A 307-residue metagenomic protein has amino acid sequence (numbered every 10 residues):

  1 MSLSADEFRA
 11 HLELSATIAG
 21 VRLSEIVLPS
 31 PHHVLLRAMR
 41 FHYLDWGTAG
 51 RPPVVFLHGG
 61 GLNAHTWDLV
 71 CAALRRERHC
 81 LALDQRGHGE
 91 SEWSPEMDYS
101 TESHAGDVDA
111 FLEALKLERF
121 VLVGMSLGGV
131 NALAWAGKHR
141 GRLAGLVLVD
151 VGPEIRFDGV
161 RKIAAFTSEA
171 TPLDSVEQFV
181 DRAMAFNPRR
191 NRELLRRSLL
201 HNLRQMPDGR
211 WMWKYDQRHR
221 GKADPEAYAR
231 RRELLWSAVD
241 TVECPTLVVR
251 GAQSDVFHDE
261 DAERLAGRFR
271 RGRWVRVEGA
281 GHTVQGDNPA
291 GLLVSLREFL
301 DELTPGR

Functional and structural regions predicted by a protein language model:
M1-V54, R76-R78, L117-E118, R297-R307: Alpha/beta-hydrolase fold catalytic core
S2, D6, E154-Y215: Helix-rich cap/lid subdomain of alpha/beta-hydrolase
L44-W46, D68-R75, L81-G124, V294-R297: Active-site loop/oxyanion-hole signature of alpha/beta-hydrolase fold enzymes
L57-G59, R250: The conserved beta1-alpha1 loop
G59-L62, S126: Active-site glycine-rich loops that stabilize anionic/oxyanionic intermediates across multiple enzyme folds
E118-F157: Conserved hydrolase catalytic core segment
M206-G267: Conserved serine/cysteine hydrolase catalytic core
R271-R307: Catalytic active-site module of serine/aspartate enzymes centered on a nucleophile-bearing elbow/loop
